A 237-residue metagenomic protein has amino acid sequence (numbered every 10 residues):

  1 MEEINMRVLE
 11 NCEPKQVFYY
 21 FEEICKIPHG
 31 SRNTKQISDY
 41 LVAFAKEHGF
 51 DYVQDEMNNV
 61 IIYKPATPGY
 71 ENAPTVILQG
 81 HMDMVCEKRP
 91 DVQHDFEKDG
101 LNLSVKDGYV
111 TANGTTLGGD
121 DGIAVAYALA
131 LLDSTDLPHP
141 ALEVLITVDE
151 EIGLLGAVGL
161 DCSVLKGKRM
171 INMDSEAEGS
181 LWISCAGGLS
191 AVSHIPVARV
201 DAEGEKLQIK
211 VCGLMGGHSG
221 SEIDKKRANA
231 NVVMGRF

Functional and structural regions predicted by a protein language model:
E2-G108: Acidic/His- and Gly-rich active-site-bordering loop/insert found across diverse amide/peptide-bond hydrolases
V8, C12, H29-R32, T115-G119 (+1 more regions): Alpha-helix capping and helix-loop boundary segments enriched in small/acidic/polar residues
K15, K35-Q36, G119, A126 (+1 more regions): Residue-level recognition of alpha-helix initiation/capping sites
F18, E22, V42, V125-D133 (+2 more regions): Predominant activation on well-ordered alpha-helical scaffold segments within soluble catalytic domains
I24-I27, H48, S134-P138, F237: Change "in soluble alpha/beta enzymes" to "in soluble alpha/beta proteins
Y70-I152, A157-K168, K206: Active-site metal-coordination/substrate-binding segment of hydrolases, especially metallo-dependent peptidases
G100-L101, K106-T115, E150-I152, A157-F237: Midchain, well-structured core segments that form catalytic/ion-binding scaffolds
